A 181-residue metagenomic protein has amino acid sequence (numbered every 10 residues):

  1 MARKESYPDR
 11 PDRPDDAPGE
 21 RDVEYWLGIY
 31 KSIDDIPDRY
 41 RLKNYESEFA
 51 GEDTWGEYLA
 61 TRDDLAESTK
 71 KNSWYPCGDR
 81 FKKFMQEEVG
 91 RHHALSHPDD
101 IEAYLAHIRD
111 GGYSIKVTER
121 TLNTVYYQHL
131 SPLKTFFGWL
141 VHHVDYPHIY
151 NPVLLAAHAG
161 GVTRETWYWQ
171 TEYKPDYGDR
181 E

Functional and structural regions predicted by a protein language model:
A2-L65, S73-P76: N-terminal DNA-binding module of tyrosine recombinases/phage integrases
I36-Y40, E52-Q170: N-terminal core-binding DNA-recognition domain of tyrosine recombinases/integrases
D179-E181: Intrinsically disordered, low-complexity, charge-dense segments enriched in Lys/Arg and Glu/Asp interspersed
